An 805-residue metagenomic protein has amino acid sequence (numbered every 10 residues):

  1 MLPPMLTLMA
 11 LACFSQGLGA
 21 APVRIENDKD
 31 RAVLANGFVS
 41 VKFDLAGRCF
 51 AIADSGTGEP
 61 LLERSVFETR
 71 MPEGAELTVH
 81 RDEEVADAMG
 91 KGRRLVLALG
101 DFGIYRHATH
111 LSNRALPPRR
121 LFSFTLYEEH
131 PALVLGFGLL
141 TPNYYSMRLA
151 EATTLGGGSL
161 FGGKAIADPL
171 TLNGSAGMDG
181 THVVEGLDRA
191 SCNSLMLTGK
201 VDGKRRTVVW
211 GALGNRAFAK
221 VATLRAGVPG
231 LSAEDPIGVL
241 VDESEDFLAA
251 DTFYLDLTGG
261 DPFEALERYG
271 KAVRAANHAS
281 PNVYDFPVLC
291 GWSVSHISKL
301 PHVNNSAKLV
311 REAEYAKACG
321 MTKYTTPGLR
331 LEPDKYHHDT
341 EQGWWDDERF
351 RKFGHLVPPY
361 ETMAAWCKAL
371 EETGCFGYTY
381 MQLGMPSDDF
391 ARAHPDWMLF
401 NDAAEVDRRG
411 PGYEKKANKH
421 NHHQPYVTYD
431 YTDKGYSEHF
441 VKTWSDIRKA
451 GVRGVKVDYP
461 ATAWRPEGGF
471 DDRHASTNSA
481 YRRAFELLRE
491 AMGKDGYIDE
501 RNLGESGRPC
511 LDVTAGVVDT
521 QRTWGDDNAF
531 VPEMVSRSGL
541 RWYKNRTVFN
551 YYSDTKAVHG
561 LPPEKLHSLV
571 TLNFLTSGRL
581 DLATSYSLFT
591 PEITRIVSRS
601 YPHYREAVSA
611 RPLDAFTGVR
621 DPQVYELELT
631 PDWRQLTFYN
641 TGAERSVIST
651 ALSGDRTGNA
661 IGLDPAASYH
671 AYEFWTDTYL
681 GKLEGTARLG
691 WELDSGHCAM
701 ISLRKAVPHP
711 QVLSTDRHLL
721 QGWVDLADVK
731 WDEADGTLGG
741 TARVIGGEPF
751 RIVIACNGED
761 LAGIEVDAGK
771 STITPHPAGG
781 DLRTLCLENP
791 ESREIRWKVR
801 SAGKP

Functional and structural regions predicted by a protein language model:
C13, V23, L77-V79, W675 (+2 more regions): Non-catalytic C-terminal accessory domains or segments of carbohydrate-active enzymes
E26, L45, L95, L99-F161: Acidic, contiguous internal or C-terminal segments within carbohydrate-active enzymes that form a structured patch used
K29-L116, S123: Acidic-aromatic substrate-binding/catalytic surfaces of carbohydrate-active enzymes
A35, D188-V283, G560, R688 (+1 more regions): Beta-strand-rich recognition/accessory modules
P118, T181, V228-G230, D235 (+3 more regions): Carbohydrate-interacting/catalytic domains
L133, N573-T576, D581, F616-L663 (+2 more regions): Carbohydrate-binding surface patches
D285, L289-S445, A450-D472: Aromatic-lined carbohydrate-binding/catalytic grooves of carbohydrate-active enzymes
A393-E438, S479-P591, F616: Glycan-recognition surfaces
